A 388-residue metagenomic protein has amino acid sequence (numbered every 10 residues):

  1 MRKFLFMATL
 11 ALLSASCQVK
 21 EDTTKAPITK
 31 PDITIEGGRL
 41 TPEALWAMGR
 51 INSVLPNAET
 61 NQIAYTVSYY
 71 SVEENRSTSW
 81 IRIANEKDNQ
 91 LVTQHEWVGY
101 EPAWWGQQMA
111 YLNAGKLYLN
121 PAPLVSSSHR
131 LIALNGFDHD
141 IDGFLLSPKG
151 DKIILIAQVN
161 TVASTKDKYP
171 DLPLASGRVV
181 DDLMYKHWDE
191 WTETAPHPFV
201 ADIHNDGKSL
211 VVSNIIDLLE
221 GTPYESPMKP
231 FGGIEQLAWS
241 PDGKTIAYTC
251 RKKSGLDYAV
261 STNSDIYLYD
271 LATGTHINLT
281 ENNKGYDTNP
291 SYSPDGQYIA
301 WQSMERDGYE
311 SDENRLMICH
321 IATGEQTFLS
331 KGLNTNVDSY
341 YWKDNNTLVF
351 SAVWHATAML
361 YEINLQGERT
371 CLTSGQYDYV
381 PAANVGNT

Functional and structural regions predicted by a protein language model:
S14-S16: C-terminal motif of bacterial Sec signal peptides marking the signal peptidase cleavage site
T24-I28, T78-S79, Q158-G221, T249-K252 (+1 more regions): Predominantly five- to eight-bladed beta-propeller fold
I28-G49, E86-N89, V211-P223: A short helix->beta-strand "capping" segment at the edge of beta-propeller domains
E43-S79: Beta-strand-rich domains and repeat architectures in extracellular enzymes and scaffolds, especially beta-propellers
M48-I63, Q94-L112, G136-I153, Y185-P198 (+8 more regions): Conserved beta-propeller blade repeats
Y69-E73, K116, N160-A163, K253-L256 (+2 more regions): Short glycine/acidic-enriched loop and turn motifs that connect beta-strands
W80-R82, K116-Y118, H197-F199, D265-Y267 (+2 more regions): A short loop-to-beta-strand structural motif that recurs across blades of beta-propeller domains
N85-K87, P121-V125, I203-D206, D270-G274 (+2 more regions): Short loop/turn segments that connect beta-strands within beta-propeller blades
